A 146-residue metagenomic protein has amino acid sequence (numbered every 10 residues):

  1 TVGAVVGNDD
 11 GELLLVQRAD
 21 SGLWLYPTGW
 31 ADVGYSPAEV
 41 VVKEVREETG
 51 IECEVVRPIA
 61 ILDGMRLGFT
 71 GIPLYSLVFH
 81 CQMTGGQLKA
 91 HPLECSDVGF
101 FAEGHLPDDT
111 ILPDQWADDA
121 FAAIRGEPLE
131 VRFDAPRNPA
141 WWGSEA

Functional and structural regions predicted by a protein language model:
T1-L13: Conserved N-terminal beta-strand and adjoining loop/helix that marks the start of the Nudix/MutT-like hydrolase domain
V5, L15, V78-H80, F100: Conserved hydrophobic/aromatic beta-strand scaffold that supports enzyme active sites
N8, G64-Q87, A120: Active-site-adjacent beta-strand/loop module that shapes the phosphate/pyrophosphate-binding cleft
R18: Short loop/turn segments immediately following the C-termini of beta-strands
L23, L93-A146: Nudix hydrolase/Nudix homology domain
L23-W24, L62-R66: Short, solvent-exposed loop/turn segments at secondary-structure junctions
Y26-I59, F79: The catalytic Nudix box helix
